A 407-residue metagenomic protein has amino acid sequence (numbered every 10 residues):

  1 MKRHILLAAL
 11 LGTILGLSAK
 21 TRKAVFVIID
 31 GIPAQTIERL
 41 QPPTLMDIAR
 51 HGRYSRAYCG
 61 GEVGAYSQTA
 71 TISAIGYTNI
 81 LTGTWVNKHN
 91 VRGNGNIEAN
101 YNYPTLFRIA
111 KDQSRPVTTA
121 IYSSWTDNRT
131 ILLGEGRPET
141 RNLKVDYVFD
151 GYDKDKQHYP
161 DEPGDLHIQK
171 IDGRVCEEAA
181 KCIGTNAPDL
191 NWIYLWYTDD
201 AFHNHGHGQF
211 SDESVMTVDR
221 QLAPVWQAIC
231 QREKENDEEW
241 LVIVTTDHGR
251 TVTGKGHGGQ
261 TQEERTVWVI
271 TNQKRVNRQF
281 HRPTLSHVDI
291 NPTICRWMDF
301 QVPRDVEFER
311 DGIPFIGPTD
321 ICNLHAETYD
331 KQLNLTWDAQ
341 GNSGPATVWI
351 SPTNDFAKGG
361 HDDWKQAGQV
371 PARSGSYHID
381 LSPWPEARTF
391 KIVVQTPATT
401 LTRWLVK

Functional and structural regions predicted by a protein language model:
F26-I28, T44-L45, T217-G258, I294: Metal-dependent active-site segment of extracytoplasmic phospho-/sulfohydrolases and closely related
A34-S114: Active-site nucleophile/metal-coordination loop of metallo-enzymes that catalyze phosphate/sulfate and related
G76-Y77, L81-G83, G259-F300: Substrate-binding rim/cap in mid-to-C-terminal beta-strand-loop elements of soluble/periplasmic
N87, V91-P163: Catalytic-site neighborhoods of secreted/periplasmic enzymes that process anionic sulfate/phosphate groups
G134-R137, G151, E177-R220, P224: Active-site His/acidic residue clusters
V244-N272, I321, V406: Histidine-centered active-site microenvironments of extracellular/periplasmic hydrolases and transferases
L285, M298-Q332: Polar, surface-exposed loop/tail segments that function as active-site lids or cofactor/substrate-recognition elements
L333-G341: Aromatic/hydrophobic beta-strand junction motif of beta-rich domains
